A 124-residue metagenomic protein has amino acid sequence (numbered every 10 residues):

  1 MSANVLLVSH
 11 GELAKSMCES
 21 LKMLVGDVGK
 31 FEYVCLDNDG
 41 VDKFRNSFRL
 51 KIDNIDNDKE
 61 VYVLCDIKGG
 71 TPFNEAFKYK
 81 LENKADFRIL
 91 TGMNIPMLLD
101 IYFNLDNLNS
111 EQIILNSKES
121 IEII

Functional and structural regions predicted by a protein language model:
S2-L64, K68-I124: N-terminal loops that bind phosphate or other acidic moieties and the adjacent beta-alpha structural core
